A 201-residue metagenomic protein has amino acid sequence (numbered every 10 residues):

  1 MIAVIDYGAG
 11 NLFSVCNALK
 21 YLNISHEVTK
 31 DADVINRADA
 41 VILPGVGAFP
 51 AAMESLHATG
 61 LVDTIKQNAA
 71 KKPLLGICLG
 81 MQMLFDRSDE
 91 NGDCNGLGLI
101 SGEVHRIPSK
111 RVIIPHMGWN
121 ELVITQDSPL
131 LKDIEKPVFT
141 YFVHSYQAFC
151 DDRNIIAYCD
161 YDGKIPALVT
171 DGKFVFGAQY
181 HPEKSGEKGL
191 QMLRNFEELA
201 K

Functional and structural regions predicted by a protein language model:
I2-I24, Q179-K184: N-terminal beta1-alpha1 ligand-phosphate binding loop
V34-I35, N68: Structural alpha-helical scaffold elements that stabilize or flank donor/cofactor-binding regions in carbohydrate
A38: An anion/phosphate-binding loop that grips the pyrophosphate of nucleotide cofactors and donors
I42-P44: Structural motif
G47-G118: Cysteine-nucleophile active-site neighborhood
E103-K201: Amide-donor transfer/coupling interface in amidating biosynthetic enzymes
